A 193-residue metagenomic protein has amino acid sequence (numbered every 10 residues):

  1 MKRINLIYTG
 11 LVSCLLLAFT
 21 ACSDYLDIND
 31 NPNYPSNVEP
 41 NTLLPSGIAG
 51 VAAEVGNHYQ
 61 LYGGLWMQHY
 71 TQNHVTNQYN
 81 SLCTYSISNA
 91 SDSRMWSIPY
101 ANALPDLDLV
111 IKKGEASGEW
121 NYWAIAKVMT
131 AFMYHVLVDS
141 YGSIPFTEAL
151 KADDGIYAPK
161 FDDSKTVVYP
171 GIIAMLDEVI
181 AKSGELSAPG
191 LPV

Functional and structural regions predicted by a protein language model:
M1-D30: Bacterial Sec-dependent N-terminal signal peptides
R3, C14, G56, S117 (+1 more regions): Exposed boundary/loop context
L17-A21, V55, D139: Ubiquitous "structural anchor" signal
C22-N77, I98-A101, P105, L109 (+1 more regions): Membrane-proximal, proline-rich intrinsically disordered regions
V38-N41, H74-V193: Structured, solvent-exposed acidic/aromatic patches
